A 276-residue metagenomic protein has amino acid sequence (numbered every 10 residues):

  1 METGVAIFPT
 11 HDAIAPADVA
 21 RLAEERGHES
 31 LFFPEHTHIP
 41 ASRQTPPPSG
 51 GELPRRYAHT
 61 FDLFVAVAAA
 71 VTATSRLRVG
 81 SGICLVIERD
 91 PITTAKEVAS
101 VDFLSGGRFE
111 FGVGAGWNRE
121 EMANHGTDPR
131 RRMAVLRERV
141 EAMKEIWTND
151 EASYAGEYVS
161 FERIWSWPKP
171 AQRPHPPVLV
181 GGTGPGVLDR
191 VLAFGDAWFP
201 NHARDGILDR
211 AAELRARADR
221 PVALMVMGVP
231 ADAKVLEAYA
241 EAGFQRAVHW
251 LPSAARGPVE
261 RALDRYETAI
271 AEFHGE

Functional and structural regions predicted by a protein language model:
M1-E276: Active-site-adjacent structural elements that line small-molecule/cofactor binding pockets in enzymes
